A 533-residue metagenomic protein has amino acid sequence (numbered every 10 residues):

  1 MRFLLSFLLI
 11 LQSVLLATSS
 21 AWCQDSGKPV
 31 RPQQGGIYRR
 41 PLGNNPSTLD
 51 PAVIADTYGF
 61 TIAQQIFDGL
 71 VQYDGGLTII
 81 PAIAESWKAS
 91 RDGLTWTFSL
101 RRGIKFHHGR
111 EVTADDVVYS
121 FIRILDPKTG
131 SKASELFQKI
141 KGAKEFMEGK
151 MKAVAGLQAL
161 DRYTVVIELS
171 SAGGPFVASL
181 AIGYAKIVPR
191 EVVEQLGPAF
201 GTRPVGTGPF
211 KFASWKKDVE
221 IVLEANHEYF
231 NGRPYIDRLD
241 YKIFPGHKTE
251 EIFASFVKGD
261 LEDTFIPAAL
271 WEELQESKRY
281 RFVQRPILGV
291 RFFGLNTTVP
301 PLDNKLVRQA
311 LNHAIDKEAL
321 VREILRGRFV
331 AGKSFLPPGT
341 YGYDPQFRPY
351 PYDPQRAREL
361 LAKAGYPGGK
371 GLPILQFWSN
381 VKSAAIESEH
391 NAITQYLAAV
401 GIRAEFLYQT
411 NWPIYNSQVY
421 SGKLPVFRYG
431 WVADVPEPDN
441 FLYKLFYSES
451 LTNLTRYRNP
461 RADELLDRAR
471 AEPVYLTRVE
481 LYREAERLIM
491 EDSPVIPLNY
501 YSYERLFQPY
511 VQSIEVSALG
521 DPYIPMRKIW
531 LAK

Functional and structural regions predicted by a protein language model:
P29, G174, K216, A314-P345 (+3 more regions): Detector for C-terminal structural segments
R39, T113-I122, R162-E168, G208-P209 (+8 more regions): Alpha-helical secondary-structure segments
P41-R91, I122, R203-V205: N-terminal lobe/hinge region of extracytoplasmic solute-binding protein
N44-F60, I83-A84, R110, A133 (+3 more regions): A structural "hinge/loop" feature
E85-L136, V166, S255, P301: Aromatic- and charge-enriched surface segment that lines or borders ligand/interaction sites
S99, D116-V118, L125, T129-R190 (+1 more regions): Surface-exposed binding/hinge segments that line and control ligand-binding clefts or catalytic entry sites
G109-E111, D116, T249-L261, S277 (+3 more regions): Short helices/loops that flank or line small-molecule/ion binding pockets
G201, H227-L274, T394, R403: Ligand-site clamp/hinge motif
